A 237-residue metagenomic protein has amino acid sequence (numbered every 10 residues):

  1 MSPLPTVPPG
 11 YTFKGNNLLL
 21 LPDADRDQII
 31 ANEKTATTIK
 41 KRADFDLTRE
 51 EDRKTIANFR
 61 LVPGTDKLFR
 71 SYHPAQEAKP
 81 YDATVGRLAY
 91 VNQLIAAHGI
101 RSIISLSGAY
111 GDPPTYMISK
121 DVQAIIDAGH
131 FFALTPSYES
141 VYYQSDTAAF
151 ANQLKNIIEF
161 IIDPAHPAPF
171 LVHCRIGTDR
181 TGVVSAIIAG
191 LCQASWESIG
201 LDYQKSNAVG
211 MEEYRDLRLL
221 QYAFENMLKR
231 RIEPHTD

Functional and structural regions predicted by a protein language model:
M1-L171, V183-D237: Cys-dependent protein tyrosine phosphatase-like superfamily
I176, R180-T181: Ser/Thr-glycine-rich phosphate-binding loops at phosphate-binding pockets of nucleotides, nucleotide cofactors
